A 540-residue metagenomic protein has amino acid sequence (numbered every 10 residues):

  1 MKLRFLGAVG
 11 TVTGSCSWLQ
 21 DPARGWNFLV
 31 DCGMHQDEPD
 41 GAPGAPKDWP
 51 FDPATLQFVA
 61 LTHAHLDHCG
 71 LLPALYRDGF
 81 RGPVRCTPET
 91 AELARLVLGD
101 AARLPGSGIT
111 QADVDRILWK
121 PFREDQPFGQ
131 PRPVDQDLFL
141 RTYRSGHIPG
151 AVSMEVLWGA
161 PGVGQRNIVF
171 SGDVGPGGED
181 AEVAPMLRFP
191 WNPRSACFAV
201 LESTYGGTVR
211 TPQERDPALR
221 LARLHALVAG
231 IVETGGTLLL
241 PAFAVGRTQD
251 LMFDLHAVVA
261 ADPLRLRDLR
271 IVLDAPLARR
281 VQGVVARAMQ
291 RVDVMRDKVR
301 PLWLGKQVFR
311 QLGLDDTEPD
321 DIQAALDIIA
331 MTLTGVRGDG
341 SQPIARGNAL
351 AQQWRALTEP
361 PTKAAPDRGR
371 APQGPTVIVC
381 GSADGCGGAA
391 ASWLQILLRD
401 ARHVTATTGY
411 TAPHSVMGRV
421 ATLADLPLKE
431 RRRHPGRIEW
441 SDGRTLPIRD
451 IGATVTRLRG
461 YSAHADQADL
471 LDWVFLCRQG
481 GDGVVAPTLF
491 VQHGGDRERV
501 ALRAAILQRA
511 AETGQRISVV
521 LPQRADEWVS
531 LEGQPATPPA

Functional and structural regions predicted by a protein language model:
M1-A60, H65, C69, A74-D250 (+4 more regions): His/Asp/Glu-rich metal-coordinating catalytic cores of metallo-dependent phosphodiesterases/hydrolases acting on
Q57, A196-C197, T376, H403 (+1 more regions): Conserved acidic residues
L71-L75, D254, A389-I396, W473 (+1 more regions): A short acidic, amphipathic alpha-helical/loop segment
V134-T142, V284-V292, L470-V474, L531-A540: Short, surface-exposed amphipathic charged segments that create phosphate/polyanion-binding patches used for binding
R223-R419, K429-E430, G483, Q492: Hard-cation-handling environments
A389-L397, S462-G483: A short, acidic, amphipathic alpha-helical segment used as a generic capping/interface helix at domain edges
R432-V474: Generic long, charged, amphipathic alpha-helical segments
E512-W528: Conserved phosphate-binding/catalytic loops in two-lobed NTP-binding clefts
